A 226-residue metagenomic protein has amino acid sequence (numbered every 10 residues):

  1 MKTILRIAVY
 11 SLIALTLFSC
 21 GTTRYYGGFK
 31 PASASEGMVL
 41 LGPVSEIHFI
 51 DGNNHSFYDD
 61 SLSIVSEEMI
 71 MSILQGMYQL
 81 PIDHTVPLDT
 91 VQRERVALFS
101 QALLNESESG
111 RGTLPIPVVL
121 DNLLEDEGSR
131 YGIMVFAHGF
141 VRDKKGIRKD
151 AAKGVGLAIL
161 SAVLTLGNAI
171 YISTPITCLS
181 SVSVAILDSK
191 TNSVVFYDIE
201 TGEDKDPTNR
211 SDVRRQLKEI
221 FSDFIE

Functional and structural regions predicted by a protein language model:
M1, A102, E219-D223: Short alpha-helix boundary/capping motifs
M1-K2, F49-D51: Charged, low-complexity surface segments at secondary-structure and domain boundaries
M1-V9: Bacterial N-terminal signal peptides that target proteins for export
T16-S19: C-terminal motif of bacterial Sec signal peptides marking the signal peptidase cleavage site
G21-I50, N122, D126-G128, G139-E226: C-terminal/domain-edge helix-coil "capping" segments
I50-H138, Y197-D198: N-terminal segment of the mature soluble domain
